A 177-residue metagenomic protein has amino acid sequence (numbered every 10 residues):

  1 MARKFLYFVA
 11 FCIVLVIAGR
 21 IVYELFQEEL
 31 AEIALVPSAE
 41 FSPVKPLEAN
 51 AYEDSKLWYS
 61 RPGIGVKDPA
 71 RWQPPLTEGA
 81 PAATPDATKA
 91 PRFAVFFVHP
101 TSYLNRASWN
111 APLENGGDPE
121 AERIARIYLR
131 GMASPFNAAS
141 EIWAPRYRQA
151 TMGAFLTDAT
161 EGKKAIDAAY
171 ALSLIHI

Functional and structural regions predicted by a protein language model:
A2-P135: Flexible, membrane-associating and regulatory peripheral segments of lipid-active enzymes
P100, Y147-R148: Short, well-ordered beta-to-alpha junction loops that form the rim of enzyme active sites and present histidine/acidic
L104-S108, T151-L156: Short acidic/His/Gly/Ser-rich catalytic and metal-binding motifs that mark active-site loops of diverse hydrolases
S140-Y147: Conserved alpha/beta-hydrolase
G153-A165: Charged, often glycine-rich, active-site loop that binds/positions anionic groups
A168-L172: Chitinase-like catalytic core of GlcNAc-active glycosidases
I175-I177: Conserved small/polar residues in nucleotide/adenosyl-binding loops
